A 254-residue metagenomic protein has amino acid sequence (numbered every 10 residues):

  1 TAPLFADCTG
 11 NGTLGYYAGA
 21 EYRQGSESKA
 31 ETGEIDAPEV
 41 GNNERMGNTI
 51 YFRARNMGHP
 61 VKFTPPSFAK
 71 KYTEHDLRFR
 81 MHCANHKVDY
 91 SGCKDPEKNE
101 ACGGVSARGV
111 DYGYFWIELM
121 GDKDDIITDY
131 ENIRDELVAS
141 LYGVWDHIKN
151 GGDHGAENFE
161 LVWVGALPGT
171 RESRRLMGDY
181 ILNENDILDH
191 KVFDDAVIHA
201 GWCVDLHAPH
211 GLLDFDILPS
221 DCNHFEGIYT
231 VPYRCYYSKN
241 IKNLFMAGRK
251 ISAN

Functional and structural regions predicted by a protein language model:
T1-L4, C8-N254: Flavin (FAD/FMN)-binding glycine-rich loop and adjacent Rossmann-like elements that form
